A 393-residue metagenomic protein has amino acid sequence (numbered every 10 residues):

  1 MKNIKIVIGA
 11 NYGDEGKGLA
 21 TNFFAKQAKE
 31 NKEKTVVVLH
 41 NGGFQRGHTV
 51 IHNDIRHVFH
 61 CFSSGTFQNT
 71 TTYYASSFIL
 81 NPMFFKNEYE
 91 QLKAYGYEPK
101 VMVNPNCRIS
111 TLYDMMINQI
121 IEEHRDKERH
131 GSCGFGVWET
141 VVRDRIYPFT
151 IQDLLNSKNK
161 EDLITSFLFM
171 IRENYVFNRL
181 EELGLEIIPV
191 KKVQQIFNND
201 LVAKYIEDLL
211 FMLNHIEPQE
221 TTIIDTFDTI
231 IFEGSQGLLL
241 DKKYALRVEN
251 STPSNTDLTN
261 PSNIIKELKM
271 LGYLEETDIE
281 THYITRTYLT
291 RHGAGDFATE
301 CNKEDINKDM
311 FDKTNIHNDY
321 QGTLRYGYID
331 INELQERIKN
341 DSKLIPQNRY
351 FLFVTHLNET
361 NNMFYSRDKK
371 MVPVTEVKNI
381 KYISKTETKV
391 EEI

Functional and structural regions predicted by a protein language model:
M1-I393: Non-transmembrane, aqueous-exposed alpha-helical and coiled segments at domain scale
